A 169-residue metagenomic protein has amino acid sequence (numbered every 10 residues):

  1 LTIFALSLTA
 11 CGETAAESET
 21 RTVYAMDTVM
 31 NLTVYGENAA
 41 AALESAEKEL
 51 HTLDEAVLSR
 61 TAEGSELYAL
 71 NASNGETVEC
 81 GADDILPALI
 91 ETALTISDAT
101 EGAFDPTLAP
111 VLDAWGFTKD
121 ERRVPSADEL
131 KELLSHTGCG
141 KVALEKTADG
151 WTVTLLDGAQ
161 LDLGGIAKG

Functional and structural regions predicted by a protein language model:
L1-I3: Sec-dependent N-terminal signal peptides
L6-A10: C-terminal motif of bacterial Sec signal peptides marking the signal peptidase cleavage site
C11-G164: A contiguous, well-ordered beta/alpha segment that forms the leading edge of an enzyme domain
K168: Short, conserved phosphate/pyrophosphate- and ester-handling motifs at nucleotide-, phospho-/glycolipid
